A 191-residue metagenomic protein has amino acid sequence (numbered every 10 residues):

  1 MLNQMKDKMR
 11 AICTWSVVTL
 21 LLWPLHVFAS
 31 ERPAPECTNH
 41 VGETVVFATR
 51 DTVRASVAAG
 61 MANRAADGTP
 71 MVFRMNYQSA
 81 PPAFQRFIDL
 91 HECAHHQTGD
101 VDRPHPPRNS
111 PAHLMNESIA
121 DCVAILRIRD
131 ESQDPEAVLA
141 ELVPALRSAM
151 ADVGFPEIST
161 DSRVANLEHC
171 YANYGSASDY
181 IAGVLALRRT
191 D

Functional and structural regions predicted by a protein language model:
M5-S16: Bacterial N-terminal signal peptides that target proteins for export
A11, V27-T52, Y180-D191: A metal-dependent hydrolase signature that marks the N-terminal structural subdomain at the beginning of catalytic folds
W15-P24: Bacterial N-terminal signal peptides
A48-P82, H96-D100: Active-site scaffold of zinc-dependent metalloenzymes
F84-E92: Short alpha-helical catalytic segment bearing the HExxH-like zincin motif of zinc-dependent metalloproteases
C93-R108, S132: Catalytic Zn2+-binding segment of zinc metalloproteases
P111-A137: Post-HExxH zinc-binding segment in Zn-dependent metallohydrolases
D130-D191: Long, well-structured alpha-helical subdomains associated with metal-dependent extracellular/ecto-lumenal hydrolases
